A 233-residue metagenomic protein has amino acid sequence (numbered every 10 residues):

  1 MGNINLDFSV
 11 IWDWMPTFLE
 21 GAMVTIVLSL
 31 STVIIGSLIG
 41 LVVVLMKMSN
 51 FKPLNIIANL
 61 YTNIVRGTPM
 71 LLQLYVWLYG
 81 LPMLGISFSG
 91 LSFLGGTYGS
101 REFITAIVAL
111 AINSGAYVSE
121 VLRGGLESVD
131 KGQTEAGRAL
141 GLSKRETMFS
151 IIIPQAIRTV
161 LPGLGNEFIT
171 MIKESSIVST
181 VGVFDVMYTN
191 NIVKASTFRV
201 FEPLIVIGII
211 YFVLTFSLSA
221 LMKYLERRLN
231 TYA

Functional and structural regions predicted by a protein language model:
M1-A233: Transmembrane alpha-helices and adjacent helix-loop boundaries
